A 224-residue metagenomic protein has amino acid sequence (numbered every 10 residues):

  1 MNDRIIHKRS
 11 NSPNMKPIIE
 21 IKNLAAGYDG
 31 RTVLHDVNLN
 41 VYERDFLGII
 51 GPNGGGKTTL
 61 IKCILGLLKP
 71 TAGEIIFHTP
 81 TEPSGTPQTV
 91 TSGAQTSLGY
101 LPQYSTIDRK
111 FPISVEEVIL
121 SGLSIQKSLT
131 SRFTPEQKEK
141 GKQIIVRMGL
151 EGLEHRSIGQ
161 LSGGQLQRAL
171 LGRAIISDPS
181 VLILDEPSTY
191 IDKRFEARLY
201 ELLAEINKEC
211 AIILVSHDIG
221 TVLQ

Functional and structural regions predicted by a protein language model:
I50-P52: The feature captures the beta-strand-to-loop junction immediately N-terminal to the Walker
L65: Helix-to-loop junction immediately C-terminal to a conserved catalytic motif
G73-L98: Conserved ABC transporter NBD signature motif
T134-L153: Conserved ABC ATPase "signature" region
S157-L161, Q165: Conserved ABC ATPase signature
L182-E186: Catalytic Walker B motif of ABC-type/P-loop ATPase nucleotide-binding domains
